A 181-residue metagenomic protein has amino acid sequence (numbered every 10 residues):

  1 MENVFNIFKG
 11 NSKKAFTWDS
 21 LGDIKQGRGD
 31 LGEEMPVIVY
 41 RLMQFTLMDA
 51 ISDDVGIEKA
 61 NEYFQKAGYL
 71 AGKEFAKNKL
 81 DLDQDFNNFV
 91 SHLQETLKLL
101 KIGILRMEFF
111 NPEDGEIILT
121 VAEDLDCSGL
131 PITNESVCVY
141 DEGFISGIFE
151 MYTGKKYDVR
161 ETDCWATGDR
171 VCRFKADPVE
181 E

Functional and structural regions predicted by a protein language model:
M1-I118, D124-V139, D163-R173, D177-E181: N-terminal accessory segment detector
I57, G154-K155: Short, well-ordered coil loops that connect the C-terminus of an alpha-helix to the N-terminus of a beta-strand
V139-G154: Active-site helix/loop of acyl-thioester processing domains in fatty-acid/polyketide metabolism, spanning hotdog-fold
K155-C164: Low-complexity, intrinsically disordered Gly/Pro/Thr-rich segments
